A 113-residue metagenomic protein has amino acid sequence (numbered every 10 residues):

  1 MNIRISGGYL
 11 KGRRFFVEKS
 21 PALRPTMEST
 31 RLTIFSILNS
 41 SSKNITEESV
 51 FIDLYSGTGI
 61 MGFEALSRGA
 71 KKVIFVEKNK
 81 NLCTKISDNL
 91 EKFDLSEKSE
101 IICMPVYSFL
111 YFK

Functional and structural regions predicted by a protein language model:
M1-M61, S67-R68: S-adenosyl-L-methionine
T58, K78, F112-K113: Short flexible/disordered coil segments
L66-G69, D88-L90: Short, glycine/charged-enriched secondary-structure capping and boundary segments
K72-E77: Conserved SAM-binding motif I beta-strand of class I
N79-C83: Helix N-cap at the beta1-alpha1 junction of Rossmann-like dinucleotide-binding domains, i.e., the first residues
T84-K113: S-adenosyl-L-methionine
